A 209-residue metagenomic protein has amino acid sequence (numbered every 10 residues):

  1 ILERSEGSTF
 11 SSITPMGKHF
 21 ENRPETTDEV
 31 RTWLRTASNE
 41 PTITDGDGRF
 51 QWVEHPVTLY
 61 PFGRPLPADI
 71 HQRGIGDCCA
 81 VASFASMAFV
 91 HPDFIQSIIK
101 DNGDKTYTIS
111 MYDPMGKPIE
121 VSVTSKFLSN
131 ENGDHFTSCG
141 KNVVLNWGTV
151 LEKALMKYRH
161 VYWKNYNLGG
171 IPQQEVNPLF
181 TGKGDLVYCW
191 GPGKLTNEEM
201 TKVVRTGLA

Functional and structural regions predicted by a protein language model:
I1-A209: Structured alpha-helical subdomains that flank or immediately precede key functional sites
